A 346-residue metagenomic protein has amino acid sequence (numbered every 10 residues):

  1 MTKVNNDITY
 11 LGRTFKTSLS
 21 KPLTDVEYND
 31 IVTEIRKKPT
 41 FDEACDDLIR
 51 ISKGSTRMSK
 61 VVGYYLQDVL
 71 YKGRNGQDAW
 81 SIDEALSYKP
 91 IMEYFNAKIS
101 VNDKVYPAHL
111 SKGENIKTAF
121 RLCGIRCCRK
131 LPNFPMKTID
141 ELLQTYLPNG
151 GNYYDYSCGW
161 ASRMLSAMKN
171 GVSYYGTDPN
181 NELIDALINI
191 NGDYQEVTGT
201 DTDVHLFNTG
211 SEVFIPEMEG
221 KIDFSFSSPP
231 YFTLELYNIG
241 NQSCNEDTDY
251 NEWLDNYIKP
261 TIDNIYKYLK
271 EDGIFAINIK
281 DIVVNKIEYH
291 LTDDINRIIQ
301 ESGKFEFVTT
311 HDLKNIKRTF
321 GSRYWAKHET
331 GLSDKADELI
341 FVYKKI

Functional and structural regions predicted by a protein language model:
M1-V61, L66-L86, P90-I346: Class I S-adenosyl-L-methionine-dependent methyltransferase catalytic core
